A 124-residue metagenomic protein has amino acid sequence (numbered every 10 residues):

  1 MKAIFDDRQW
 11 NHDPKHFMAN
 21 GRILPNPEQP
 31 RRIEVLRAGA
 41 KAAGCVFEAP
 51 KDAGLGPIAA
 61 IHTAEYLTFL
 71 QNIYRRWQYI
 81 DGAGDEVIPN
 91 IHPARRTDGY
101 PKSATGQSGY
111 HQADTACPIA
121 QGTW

Functional and structural regions predicted by a protein language model:
M1-W124: HDAC/HDAC-like amidohydrolase catalytic core signature
